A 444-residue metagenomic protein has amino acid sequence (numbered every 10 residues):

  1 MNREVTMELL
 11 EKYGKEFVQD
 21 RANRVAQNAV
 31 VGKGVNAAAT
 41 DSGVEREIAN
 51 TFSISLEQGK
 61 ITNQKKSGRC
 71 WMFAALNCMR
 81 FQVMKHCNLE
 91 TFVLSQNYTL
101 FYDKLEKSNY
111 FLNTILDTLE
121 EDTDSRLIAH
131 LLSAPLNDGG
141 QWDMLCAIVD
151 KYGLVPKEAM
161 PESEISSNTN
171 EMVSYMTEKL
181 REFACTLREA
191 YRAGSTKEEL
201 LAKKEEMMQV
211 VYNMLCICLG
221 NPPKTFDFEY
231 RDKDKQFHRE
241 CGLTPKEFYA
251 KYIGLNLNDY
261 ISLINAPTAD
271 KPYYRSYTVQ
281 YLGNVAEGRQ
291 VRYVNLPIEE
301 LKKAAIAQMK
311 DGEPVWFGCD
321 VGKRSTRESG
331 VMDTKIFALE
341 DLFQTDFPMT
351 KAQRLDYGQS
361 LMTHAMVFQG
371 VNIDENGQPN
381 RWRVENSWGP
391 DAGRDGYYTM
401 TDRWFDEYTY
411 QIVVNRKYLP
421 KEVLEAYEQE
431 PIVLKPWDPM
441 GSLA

Functional and structural regions predicted by a protein language model:
N2-G59: N-terminal regions that are enriched for targeting/export leaders and immediately downstream pro/stem segments
N2-N23, L76, L89, L127 (+5 more regions): Bimodal feature
E47-V315, A392-D395, D402, Y410: Active-site nucleophile-adjacent alpha helix/oxyanion-hole segment immediately C-terminal to the catalytic cysteine
C70, V149, D356, L361-G389: Catalytic nucleophile-His microenvironment captured as a short glycine-rich beta-strand/loop that brackets
F73, F317-D320, Q369: Short His-Asn-centered micro-motif
G288-T363: Long, positively charged binding patches that form subdomain-scale interaction surfaces for polyanionic ligands
V291, L301-A307, Q353-G358, V367-D374 (+3 more regions): Generic recognition of flexible, low-complexity loop/linker segments
D374-A444: Conserved catalytic-core surface of thiol
